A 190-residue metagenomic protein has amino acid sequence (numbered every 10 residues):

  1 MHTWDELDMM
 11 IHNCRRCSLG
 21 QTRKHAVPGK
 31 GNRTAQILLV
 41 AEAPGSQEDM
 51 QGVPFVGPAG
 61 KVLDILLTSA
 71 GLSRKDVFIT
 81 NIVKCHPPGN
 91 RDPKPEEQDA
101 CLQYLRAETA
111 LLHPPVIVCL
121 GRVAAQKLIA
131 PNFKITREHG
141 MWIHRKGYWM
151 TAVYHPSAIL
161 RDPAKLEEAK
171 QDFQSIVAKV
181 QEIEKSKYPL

Functional and structural regions predicted by a protein language model:
M1-L190: A polyanion-binding, active-site-adjacent surface
